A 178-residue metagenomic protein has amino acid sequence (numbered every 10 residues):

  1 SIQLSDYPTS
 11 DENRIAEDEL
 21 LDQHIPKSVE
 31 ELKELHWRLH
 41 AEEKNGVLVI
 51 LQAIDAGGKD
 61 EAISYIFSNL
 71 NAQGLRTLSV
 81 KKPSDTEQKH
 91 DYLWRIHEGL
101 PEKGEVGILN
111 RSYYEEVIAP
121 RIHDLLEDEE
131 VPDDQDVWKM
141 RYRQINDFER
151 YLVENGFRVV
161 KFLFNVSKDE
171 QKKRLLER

Functional and structural regions predicted by a protein language model:
S1-R178: Glycine-rich phosphate-binding loop of ATP-dependent small-molecule kinases
